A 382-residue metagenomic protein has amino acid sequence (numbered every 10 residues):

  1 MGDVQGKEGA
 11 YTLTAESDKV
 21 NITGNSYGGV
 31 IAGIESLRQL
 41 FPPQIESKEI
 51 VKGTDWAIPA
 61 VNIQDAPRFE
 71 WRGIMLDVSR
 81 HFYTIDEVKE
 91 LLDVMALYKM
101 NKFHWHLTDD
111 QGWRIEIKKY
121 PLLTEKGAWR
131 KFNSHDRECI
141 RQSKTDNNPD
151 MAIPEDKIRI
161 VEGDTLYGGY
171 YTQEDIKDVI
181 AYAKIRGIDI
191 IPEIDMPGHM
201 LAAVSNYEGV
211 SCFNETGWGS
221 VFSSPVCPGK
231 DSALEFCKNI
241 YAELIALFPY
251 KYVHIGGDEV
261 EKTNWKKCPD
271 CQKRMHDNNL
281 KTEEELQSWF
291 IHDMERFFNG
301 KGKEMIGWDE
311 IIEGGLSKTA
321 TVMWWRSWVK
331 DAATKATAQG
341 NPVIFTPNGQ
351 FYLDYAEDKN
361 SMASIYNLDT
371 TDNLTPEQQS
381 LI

Functional and structural regions predicted by a protein language model:
M1, A15, G24, V78 (+3 more regions): Pocket-edge structural micro-motifs
M1-F69: Contiguous, structured surface segment used for ligand recognition
A15-S17, S220, L316: Short glycine-enriched loop/turn motifs at secondary-structure junctions
Y27-G29, Q39, H81, D110-G112 (+5 more regions): Solvent-exposed loop/turn segments at secondary-structure junctions within structured extracellular/periplasmic domains
V30-G33, T84-D86, I191, A332-A333 (+1 more regions): Short helix/loop capping segments that flank catalytic or ligand/cofactor-binding pockets
L37-Q39, L91, N360: Short, solvent-exposed amphipathic alpha-helical segments in soluble enzyme and RNA/protein-processing domains
F69-K303: Substrate-binding cleft of carbohydrate-active enzyme catalytic domains
G187, L234-Y252, E259, K273-I382: Substrate-binding groove of N-acetylhexosamine-processing glycoside hydrolases
